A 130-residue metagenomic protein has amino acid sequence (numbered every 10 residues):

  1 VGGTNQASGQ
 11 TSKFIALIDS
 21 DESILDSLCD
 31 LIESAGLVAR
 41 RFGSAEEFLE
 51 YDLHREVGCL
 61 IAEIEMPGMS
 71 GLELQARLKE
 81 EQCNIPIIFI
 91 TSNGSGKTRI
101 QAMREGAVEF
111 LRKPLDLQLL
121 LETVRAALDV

Functional and structural regions predicted by a protein language model:
D21-R40, A127: Two-component/phosphorelay signaling modules centered on CheY-like receiver
R41-C59: Acidic, metal-coordinating helix/loop segments flanking the phosphotransfer/catalytic sites of two-component signaling
G43-S44, S70-E73: Acidic catalytic/metal-coordinating carboxylates
E63, T91: Active-site residues of response regulator receiver
M66: Receiver (REC) domain active-site loop signature in two-component systems and cognate sites in sensor histidine kinases
E73, G94-E109: Alpha4 helix (beta4-alpha4-beta5 surface) of REC/receiver domains from two-component response regulators
K97, L115-R125: C-terminal output helix
